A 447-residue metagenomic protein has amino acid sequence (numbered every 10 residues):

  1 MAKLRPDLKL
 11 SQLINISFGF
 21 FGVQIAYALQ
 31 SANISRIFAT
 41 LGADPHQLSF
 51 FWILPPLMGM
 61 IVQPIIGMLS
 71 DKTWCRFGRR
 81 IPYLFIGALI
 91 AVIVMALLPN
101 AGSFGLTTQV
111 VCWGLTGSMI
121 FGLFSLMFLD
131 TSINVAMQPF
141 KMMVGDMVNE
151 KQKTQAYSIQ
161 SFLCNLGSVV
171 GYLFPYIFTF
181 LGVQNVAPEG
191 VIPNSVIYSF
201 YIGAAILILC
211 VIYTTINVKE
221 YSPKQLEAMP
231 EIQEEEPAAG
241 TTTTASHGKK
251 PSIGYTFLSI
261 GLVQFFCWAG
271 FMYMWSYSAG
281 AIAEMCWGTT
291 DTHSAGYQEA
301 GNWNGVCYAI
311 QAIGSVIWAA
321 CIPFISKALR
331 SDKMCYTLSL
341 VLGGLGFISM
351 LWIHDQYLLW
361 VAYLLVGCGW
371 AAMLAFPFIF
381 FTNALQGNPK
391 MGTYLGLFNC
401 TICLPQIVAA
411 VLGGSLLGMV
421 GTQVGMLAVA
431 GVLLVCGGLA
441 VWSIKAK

Functional and structural regions predicted by a protein language model:
M1-S11, T107-T108, W113-S125, V135-A136 (+4 more regions): Intracellular loop-helix junctions on the cytosolic face of multi-pass helical membrane proteins
A2-M58, S259, V263, C267-T292: Helix-loop boundary and gating motifs at the non-cytosolic
D44-L54, S158, N194, G288-I313: Loop-to-transmembrane helix entry
P45-H46, M119, E150-F162, G301 (+1 more regions): Loop-to-transmembrane helix entry/capping segments in MFS-fold secondary transporters and related SLC/MFSD carriers
I61-F77, I317-S331, L417: Helix-to-loop junctions at the C-terminal end of transmembrane segments in multipass secondary transporters
F85-L115, V341-H354: C-terminal ends and interior cores of transmembrane alpha-helices in multi-pass membrane transporters/permeases
V135-V148, A372-G387: Intracellular juxtamembrane helix-capping segments at the cytosolic ends of symmetry-related transmembrane helices
K333-P377: C-terminal transmembrane helical hairpin of 12-TM major facilitator-type secondary transporters
